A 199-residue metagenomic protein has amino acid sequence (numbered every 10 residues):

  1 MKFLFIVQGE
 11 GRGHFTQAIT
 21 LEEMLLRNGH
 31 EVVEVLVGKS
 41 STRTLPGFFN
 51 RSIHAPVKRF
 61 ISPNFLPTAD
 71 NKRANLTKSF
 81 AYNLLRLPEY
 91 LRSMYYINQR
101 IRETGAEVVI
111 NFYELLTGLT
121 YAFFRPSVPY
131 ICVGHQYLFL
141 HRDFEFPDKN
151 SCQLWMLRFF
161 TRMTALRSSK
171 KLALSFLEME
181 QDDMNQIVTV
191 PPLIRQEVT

Functional and structural regions predicted by a protein language model:
M1-G11: Nucleotide-activated donor-dependent transferases that construct or modify glycoconjugates
K2, E107-V108, K170: Structural motif
G9, R27-R86: Conserved nucleotide-sugar phosphate-binding/catalytic loop shared by glycosyltransferases and other
F15-L26, S41: Short amphipathic alpha-helix
R59-F65, G134-F139, I194: Short, acidic/turn-prone active-site loops that include or flank metal/cofactor- and phosphate-binding residues
K72-V108, L115-L116: Conserved nucleotide-sugar donor-binding subdomain of glycosyltransferases
Y96-R158: Conserved nucleotide-sugar donor-interacting segment of glycosyltransferase catalytic cores, predominantly GT-B
H141-R142, P147-T199: A nucleotide-sugar donor-handling region in carbohydrate enzymes
